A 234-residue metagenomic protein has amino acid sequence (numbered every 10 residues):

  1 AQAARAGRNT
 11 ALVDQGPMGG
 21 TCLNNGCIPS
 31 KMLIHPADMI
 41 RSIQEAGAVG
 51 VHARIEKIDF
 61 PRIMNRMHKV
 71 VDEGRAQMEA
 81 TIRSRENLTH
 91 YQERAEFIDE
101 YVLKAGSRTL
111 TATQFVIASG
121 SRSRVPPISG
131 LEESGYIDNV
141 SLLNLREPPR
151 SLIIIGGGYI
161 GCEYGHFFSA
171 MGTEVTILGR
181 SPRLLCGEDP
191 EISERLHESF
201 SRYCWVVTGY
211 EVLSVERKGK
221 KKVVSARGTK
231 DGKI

Functional and structural regions predicted by a protein language model:
A1, Q114, C162-H166: Conserved active-site region of classical short-chain dehydrogenase/reductase
Q2-R8, V13-P148, S181-L185, P190-I192 (+3 more regions): Glycine-rich flavin
R146-R180, G187-E188: Rossmann-like NAD(P)H-binding beta-loop-alpha module
Y210: Phosphate/diphosphate-binding loops
